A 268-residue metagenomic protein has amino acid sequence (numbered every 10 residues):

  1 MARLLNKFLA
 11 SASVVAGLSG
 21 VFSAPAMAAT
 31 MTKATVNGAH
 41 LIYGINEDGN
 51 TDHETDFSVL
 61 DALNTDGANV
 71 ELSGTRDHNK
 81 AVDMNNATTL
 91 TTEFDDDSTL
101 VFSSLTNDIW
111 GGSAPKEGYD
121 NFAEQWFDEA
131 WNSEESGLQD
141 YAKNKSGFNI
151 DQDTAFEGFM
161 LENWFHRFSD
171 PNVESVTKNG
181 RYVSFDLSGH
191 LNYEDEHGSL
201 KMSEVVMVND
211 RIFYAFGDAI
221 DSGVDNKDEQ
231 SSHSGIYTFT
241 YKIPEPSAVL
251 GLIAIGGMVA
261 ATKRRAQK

Functional and structural regions predicted by a protein language model:
M1-T30, S231-T262: Short, threonine-centered small-residue motifs that mark membrane-proximal processing/anchoring sites and TM-junction
A29-K242: Helix-boundary and membrane-interface capping/anchor signal
R264-K268: Short, charged juxtamembrane terminal tails flanking transmembrane helices
